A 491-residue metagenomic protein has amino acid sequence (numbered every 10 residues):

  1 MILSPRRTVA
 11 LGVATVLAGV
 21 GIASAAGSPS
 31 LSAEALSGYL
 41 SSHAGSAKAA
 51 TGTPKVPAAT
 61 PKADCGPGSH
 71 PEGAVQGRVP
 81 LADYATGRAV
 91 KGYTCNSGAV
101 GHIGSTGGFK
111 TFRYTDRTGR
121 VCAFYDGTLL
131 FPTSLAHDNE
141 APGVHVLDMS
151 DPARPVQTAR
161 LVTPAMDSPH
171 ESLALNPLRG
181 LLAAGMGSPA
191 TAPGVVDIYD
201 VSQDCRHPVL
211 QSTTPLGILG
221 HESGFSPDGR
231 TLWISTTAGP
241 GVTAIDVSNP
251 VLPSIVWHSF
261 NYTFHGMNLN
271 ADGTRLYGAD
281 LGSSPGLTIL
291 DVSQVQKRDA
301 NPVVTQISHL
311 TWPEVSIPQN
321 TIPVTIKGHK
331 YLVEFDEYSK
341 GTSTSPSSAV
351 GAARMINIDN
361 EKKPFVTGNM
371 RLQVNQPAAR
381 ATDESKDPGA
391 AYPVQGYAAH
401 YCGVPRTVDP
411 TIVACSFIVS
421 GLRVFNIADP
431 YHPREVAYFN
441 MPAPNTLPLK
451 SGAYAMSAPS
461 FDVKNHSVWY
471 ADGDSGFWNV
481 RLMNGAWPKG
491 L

Functional and structural regions predicted by a protein language model:
I2-S28: Secretory targeting and sorting signals
P29-L491: Feature marking well-ordered beta-strand scaffolds used for ligand recognition
